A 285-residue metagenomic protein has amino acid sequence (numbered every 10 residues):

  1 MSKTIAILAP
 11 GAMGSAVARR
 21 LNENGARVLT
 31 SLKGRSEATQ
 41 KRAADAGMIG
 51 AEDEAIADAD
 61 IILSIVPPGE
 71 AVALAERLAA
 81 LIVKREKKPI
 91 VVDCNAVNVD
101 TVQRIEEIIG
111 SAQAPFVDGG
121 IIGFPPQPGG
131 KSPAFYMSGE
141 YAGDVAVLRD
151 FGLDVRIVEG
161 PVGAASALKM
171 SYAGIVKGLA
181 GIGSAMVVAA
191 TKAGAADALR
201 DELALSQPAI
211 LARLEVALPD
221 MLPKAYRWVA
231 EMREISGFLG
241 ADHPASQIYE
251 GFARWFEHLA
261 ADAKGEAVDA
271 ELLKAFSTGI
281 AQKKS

Functional and structural regions predicted by a protein language model:
M1-D58: NAD(P)+-binding Rossmann beta1-loop-alpha1 motif at the extreme N-terminus of oxidoreductases
I5, V97-K177: Rossmann-fold dinucleotide-binding core
R27, G47-I49, I90, P115 (+1 more regions): Conserved beta-strand segments of alpha/beta enzyme cores
A51-V92, V97: Rossmann-like NAD(P)-binding element
L168-D269: Helical "substrate-binding/catalytic lid" subdomain of Rossmann-like NAD(P)-dependent dehydrogenases/reductases
A267-S285: Short, basic/aromatic-enriched C-terminal tail that caps enzymatic domains
